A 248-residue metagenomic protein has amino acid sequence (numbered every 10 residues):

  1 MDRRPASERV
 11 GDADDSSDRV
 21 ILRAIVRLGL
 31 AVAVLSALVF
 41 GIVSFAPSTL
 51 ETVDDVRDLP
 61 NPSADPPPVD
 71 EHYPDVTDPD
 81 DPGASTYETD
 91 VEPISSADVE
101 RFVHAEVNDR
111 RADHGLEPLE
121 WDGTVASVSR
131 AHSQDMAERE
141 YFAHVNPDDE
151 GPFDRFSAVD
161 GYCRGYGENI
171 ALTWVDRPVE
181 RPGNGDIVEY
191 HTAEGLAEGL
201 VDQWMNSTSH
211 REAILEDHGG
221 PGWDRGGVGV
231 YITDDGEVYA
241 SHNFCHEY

Functional and structural regions predicted by a protein language model:
M1-D135, E216-Y248: N-terminal targeting leaders of exported, membrane, and organelle-targeted proteins
D15-R23, P152-E247: A well-ordered secondary-structure block
T86-D98, D113-W121, E138-A143, E168-A171 (+2 more regions): Second-shell loop/turn segments in exported
H104, N108, R130-A137, A171 (+2 more regions): Non-transmembrane alpha-helical segments in soluble domains of secreted/periplasmic/extracellular proteins
E120, H144-N146, E212-I214: Short, hydrophobic secondary-structure boundary micro-motifs
R130-Y162: Conserved alpha-helical segments that form or flank metal/cofactor-binding pockets of metalloenzymes
